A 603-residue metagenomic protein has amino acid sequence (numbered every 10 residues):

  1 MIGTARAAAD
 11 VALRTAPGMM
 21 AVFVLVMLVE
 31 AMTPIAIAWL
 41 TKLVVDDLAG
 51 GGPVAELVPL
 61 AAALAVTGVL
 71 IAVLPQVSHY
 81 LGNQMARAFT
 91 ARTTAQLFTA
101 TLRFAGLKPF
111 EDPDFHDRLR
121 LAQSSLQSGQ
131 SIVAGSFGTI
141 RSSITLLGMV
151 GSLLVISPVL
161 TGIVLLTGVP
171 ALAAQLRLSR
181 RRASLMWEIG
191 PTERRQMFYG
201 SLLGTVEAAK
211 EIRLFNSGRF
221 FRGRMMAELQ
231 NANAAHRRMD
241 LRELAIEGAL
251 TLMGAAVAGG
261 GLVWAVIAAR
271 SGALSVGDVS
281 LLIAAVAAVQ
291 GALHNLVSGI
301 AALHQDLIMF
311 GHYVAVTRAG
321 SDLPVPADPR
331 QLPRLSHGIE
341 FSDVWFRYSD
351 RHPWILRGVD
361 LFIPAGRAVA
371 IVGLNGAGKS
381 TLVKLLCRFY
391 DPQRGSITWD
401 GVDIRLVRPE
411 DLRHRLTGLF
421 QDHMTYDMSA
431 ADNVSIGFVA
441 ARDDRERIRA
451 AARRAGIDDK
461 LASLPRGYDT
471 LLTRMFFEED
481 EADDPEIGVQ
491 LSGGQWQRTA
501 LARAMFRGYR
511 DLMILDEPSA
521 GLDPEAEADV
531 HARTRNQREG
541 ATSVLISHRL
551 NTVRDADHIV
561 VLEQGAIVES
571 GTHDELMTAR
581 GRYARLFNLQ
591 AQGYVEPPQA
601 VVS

Functional and structural regions predicted by a protein language model:
M1-P34, V54-L60, E111-L147, R195 (+3 more regions): Membrane-integrated ABC transporters
L13-R14, L121-I132, P191, G204 (+6 more regions): An intracellular "coupling" helix at the cytosolic face of ABC transporter transmembrane type-1 domains
P17-L74, V150-R182, A256-I267, S271-G277: Transmembrane helix-loop-helix hairpins at lipid-water interfaces of multipass membrane proteins, especially the type-1
L119, D458-T499, M505, D511-L515 (+1 more regions): ABC-fold ATPase nucleotide-binding domain signature/coupling loops
S217, A285-R318: Cytosolic ends of transmembrane helices, especially the final helix of ABC transmembrane type-1 domains
C387: Helix-to-loop junction immediately C-terminal to a conserved catalytic motif
S396-T398, A431-P485, G540: ABC ATPase nucleotide-binding domain helical subdomain, centered on the C-loop/LSGGQ "ABC signature"
R466-D469, A532, G540, L545-S603: C-terminal portion of ABC ATPase nucleotide-binding domains
